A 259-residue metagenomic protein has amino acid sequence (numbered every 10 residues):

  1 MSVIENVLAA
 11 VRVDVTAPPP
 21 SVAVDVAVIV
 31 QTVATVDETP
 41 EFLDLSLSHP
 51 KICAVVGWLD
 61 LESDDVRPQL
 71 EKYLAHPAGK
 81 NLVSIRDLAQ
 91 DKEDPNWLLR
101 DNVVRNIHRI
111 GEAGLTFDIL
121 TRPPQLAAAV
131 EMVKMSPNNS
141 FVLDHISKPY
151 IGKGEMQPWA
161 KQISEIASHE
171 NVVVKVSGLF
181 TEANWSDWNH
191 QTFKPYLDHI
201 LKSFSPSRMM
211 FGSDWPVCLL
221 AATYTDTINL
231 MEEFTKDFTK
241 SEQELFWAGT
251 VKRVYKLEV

Functional and structural regions predicted by a protein language model:
M1-V26, A75-K92, N139-S140, P149 (+2 more regions): Active-site gating loops and adjacent loop-to-helix segments of metal-dependent hydrolytic enzymes
M1-V26, H199, F204-M210, L219-V259: Mid-to-C-terminal alpha-helical segments outside catalytic/metal-binding sites
V22-V28, H49-A54, A78-V83, G111-T116 (+3 more regions): Short, well-ordered coil/turn segments that N-cap beta-strands
A27, F42, V55, I85 (+7 more regions): Conserved, mostly hydrophobic/aromatic
T35-P124, E131-V133, I151, K175-L179 (+1 more regions): Active-site gating/metal-coordination segments in enzymes
A129-V130, G152-P158, N184-K194, V217-M231 (+1 more regions): Histidine/acidic-residue-rich catalytic or RNA/ligand-binding cores of hydrolases and nuclease-related proteins
Q162, T192-F204: A short, acidic, amphipathic alpha-helical segment used as a generic capping/interface helix at domain edges
L179-E182, H190-K194, E244-Y255: C-terminal helical cap
